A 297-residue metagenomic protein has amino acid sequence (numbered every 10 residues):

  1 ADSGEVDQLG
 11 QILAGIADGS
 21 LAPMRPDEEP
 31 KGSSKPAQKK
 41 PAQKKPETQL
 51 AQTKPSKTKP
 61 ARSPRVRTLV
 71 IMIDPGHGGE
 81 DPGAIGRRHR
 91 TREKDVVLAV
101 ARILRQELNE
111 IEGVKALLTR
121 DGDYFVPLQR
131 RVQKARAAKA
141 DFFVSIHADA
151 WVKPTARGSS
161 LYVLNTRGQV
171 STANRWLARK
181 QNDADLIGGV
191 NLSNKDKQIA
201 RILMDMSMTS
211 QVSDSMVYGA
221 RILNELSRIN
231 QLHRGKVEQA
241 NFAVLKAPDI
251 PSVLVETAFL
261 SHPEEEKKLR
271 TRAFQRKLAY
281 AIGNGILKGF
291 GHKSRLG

Functional and structural regions predicted by a protein language model:
A1-D27: Surface-exposed edge beta-strands and adjoining flexible/disordered loops or tails in beta-rich
L9-L13, W176, L203-M206: Generic hydrophobic, helix-prone segments enriched in Leu/Val/Ile
Q11, W176-K180, R270-F274: Short intrinsically disordered coil segments
S20-K197, M208-A220, Y280, L296: Catalytic-core regions of hydrolytic enzymes
T91, V152, L203-G297: Active-site-adjacent mobile loop/cap segments within catalytic or ligand-binding domains
Q198-I202: Short, basic/glycine-rich phosphate-binding loops at helix/coil junctions that contact nucleotide phosphates
